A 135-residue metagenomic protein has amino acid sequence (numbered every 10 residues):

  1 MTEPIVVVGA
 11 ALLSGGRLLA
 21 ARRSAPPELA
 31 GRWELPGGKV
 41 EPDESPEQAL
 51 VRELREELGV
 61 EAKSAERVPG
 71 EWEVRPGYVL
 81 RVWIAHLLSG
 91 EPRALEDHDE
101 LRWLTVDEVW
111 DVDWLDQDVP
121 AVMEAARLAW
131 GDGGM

Functional and structural regions predicted by a protein language model:
M1-L19, K39: Conserved N-terminal beta-strand and adjoining loop/helix that marks the start of the Nudix/MutT-like hydrolase domain
V6-V8, G16, Y78-R81, D99: Change "...and in nucleic-acid phosphodiester-cleaving endonucleases..." to "...and in nucleic-acid processing enzymes
R17-E56: Conserved Nudix-box catalytic region and its N-terminal flanking loop in Nudix hydrolases and closely related
R55, E61, W130: HhH-family (HhH-GPD) DNA N-glycosylase catalytic core used in base-excision repair
E61-A62, G70-R93, R102-V106, A125: Active-site-adjacent beta-strand/loop module that shapes the phosphate/pyrophosphate-binding cleft
G90, D99-L101, V106-V119: C-terminal structural segments of small proteins and small subunits
D118-M135: Charged phosphate-binding loop/patch that engages nucleotide di/tri-phosphates or the phosphate backbone of nucleic
